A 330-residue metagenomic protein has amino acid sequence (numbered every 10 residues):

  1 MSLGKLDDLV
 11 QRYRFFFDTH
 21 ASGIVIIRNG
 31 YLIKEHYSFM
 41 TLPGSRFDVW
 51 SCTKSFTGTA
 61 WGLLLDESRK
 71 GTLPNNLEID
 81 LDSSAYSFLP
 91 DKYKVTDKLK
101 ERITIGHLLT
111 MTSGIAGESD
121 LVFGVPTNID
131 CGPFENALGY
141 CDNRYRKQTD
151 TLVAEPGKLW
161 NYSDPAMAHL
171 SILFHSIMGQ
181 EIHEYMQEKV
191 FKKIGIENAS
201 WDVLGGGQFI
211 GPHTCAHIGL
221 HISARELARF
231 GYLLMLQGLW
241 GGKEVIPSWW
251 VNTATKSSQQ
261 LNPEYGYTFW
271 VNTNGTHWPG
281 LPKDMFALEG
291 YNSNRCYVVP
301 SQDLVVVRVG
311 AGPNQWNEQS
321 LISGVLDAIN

Functional and structural regions predicted by a protein language model:
M1-N29: Beta-lactamase-like hydrolase cores
D18-A21, S45, Y291-S293: Short, small/polar residue-rich loop motifs at catalytic or cofactor-binding pockets
G30, F47-L81, L108, L170-F174 (+2 more regions): Active-site SXXK
Y31-H36, Y86, L121-P156, Q180-V203: Short, charged, amphipathic alpha-helices and their helix-cap/turn boundaries
D48, S68-A116, T151-L152, S176-H217 (+1 more regions): Active-site helix/loop module of the DD-peptidase/beta-lactamase fold, centered on the serine-lysine SxxK catalytic
A166-L173, I218-L239, N294-G310: Active-site-proximal alpha-helical segments within enzyme catalytic domains
E197-N198, V203, T255-V305: Active-site Gly/Thr loop motif
L288-N330: Structured C-terminal helix/loop/strand segments within mature extracytoplasmic catalytic/sensor domains
